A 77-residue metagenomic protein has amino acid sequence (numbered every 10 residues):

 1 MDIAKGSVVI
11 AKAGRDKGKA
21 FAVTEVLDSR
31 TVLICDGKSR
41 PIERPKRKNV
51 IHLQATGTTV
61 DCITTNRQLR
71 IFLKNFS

Functional and structural regions predicted by a protein language model:
M1-K5, K12-A13, A22-S77: Ferredoxin-like alpha/beta domains used as RNA- or RNAP-binding modules
K17-K19: Short N-terminal binding/cap micro-motifs at the start of the first secondary-structure element
